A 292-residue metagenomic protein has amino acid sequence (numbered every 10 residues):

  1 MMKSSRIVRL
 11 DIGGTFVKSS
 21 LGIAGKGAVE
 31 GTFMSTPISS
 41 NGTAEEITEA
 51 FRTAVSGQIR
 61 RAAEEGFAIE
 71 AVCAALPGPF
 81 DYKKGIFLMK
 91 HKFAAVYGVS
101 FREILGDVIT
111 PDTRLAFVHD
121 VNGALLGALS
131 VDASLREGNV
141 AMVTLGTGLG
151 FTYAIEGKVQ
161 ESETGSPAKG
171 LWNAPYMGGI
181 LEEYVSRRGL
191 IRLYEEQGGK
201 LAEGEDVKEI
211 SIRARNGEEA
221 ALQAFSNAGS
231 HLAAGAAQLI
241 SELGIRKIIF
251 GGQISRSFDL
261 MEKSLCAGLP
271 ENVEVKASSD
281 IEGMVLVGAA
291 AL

Functional and structural regions predicted by a protein language model:
M1-A71, F80-K84, L105-L115, L129-A141 (+2 more regions): ATP-binding/phosphotransfer module of carbohydrate and carboxylate kinases, centering on a glycine-rich
D11, C73-P77, V118, M142-G148 (+1 more regions): Short beta-strand segments
F33-S35, K92, T164: Short clusters of small/polar residues that mark proteolytic maturation junctions
T36-S39, A95, P167-K169: A short acidic/small-residue loop/turn micro-motif
G85-G98: A charged helix-plus-loop insertion that forms the helical arch/lid used to bind and gate nucleic-acid substrates
A124-L125: Acidic/histidine-rich catalytic cores of soluble enzymes
T152, Q160-G165: Short, acidic (Asp/Glu-rich) active-site segment that either coordinates a divalent metal cofactor
I155: A cytosolic small-molecule/anion-sensing beta-strand core signal
